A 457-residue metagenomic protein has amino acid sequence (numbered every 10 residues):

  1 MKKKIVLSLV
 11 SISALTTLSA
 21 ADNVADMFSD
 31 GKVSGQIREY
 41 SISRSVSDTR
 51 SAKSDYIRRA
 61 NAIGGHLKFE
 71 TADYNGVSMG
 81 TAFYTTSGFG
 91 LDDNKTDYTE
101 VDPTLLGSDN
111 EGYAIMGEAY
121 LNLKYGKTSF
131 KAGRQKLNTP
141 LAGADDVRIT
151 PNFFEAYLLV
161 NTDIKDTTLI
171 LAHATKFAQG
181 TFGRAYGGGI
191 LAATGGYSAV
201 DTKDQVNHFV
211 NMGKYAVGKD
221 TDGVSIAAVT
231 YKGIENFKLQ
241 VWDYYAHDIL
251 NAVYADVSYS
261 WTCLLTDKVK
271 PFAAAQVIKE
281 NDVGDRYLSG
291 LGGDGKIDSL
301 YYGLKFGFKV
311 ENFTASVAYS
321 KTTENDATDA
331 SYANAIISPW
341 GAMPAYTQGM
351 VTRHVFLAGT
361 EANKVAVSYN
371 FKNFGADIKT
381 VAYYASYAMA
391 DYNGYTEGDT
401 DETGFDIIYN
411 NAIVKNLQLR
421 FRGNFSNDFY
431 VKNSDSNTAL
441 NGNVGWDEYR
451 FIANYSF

Functional and structural regions predicted by a protein language model:
S11-L137, V160-D163, T167, S368-K372 (+4 more regions): Beta-barrel outer-membrane channel/assembly domains of diderm bacteria
V33, G76-M79, K127-K131, D166-I170 (+7 more regions): Repeated loop/turn-to-beta-strand initiation elements of outer-membrane beta-barrel proteins
E39-S41, F130-A144, L169-L171, A227 (+6 more regions): Transmembrane beta-strand segments that form the barrel wall of outer-membrane beta-barrel proteins
Y40-V46, S51, T86-L91, L137-D145 (+8 more regions): Sequence/structural signature of outer-membrane beta-barrel proteins
G65-T71, A119-Y125, F154-I164, G189-A199 (+9 more regions): Feature captures outer-membrane beta-barrel proteins of Gram-negative bacteria and organelles
A144-P151, F177-G180, K219-T221, Y244-Y254 (+3 more regions): Solvent-exposed loop/turn segments connecting transmembrane beta-strands in outer-membrane beta-barrel proteins
I170-V224, K268-M343, Q348, G423-Y449: Outer-membrane beta-barrel translocator/channel fold
N312-N410: C-terminal structural cap/anchor segments
